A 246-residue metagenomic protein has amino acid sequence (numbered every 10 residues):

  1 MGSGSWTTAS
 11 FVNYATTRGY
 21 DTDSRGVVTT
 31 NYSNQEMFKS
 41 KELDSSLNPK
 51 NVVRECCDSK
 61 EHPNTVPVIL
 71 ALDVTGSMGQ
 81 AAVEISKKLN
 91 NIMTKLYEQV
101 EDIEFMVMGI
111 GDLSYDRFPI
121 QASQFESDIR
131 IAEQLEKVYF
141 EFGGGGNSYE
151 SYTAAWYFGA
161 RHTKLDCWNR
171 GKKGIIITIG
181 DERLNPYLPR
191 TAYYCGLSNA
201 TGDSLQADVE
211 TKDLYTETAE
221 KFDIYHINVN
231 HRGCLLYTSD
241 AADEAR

Functional and structural regions predicted by a protein language model:
M1-E55: Short glycine- and acidic-rich boundary segments immediately preceding or forming the N-terminal edge of structured
C57-H62, L96-Q99, R161-K172: Surface-exposed acidic, glycine-flexible loop patches that form ligand/cofactor-binding and adhesion interfaces
E61-A122, W156, I176: Von Willebrand factor
I85-K87, Q121-F125, R190-L197: Short secondary-structure boundary/capping segments
F125-G174: Von Willebrand factor
T178-G180: Histidine/lysine/aspartate-rich catalytic loop segments that bind and position anionic ligands
E182-L236: VWA/integrin I-like adhesion module and closely mimicked acidic/polar interface patches used
Y237-R246: Single conserved hydrophobic/aromatic residue that forms the stacking wall/gate of nucleotide- or nucleobase-binding
